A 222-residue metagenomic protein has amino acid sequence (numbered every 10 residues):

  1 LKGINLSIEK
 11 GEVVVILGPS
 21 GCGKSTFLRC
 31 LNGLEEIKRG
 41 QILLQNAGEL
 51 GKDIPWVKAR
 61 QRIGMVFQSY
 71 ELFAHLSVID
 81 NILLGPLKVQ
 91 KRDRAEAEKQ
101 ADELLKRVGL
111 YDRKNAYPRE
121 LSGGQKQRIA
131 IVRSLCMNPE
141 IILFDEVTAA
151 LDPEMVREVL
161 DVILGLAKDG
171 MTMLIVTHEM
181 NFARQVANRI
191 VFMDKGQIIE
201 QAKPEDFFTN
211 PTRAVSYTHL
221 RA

Functional and structural regions predicted by a protein language model:
L1-P204: ABC family nucleotide-binding domain
T148, T218-A222: Conserved small/polar residues in nucleotide/adenosyl-binding loops
V186, P211, L220: Short, flexible helix/strand-to-coil boundary loops that buttress conserved ligand/catalytic motifs in alpha/beta
Q197-Y217: Conserved beta-strand-loop-alpha-helix hinge in the C-terminal portion of ABC ATPase nucleotide-binding domains
